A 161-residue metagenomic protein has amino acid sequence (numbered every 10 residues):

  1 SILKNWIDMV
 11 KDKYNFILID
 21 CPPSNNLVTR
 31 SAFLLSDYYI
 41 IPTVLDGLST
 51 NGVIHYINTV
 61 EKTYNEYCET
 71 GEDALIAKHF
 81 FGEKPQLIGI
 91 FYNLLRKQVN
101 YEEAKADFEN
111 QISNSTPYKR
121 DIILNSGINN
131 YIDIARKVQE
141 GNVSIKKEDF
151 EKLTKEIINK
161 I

Functional and structural regions predicted by a protein language model:
S1, S49-V53, K146-F150, T154: Phosphate/oxyanion-binding active-site loops and adjacent basic polyanion-contact surfaces
I2-P117: Conserved catalytic-core segment of NTP-binding enzymes
Y101, I132-I157: C-terminal boundary of histidine-terminating zinc-finger modules
E102-E140: Active-site oxyanion/phosphate-handling segment shared across diverse enzymes
N159-I161: A cross-taxonomic marker for long C-terminal extensions/tails that follow the last structured domain
